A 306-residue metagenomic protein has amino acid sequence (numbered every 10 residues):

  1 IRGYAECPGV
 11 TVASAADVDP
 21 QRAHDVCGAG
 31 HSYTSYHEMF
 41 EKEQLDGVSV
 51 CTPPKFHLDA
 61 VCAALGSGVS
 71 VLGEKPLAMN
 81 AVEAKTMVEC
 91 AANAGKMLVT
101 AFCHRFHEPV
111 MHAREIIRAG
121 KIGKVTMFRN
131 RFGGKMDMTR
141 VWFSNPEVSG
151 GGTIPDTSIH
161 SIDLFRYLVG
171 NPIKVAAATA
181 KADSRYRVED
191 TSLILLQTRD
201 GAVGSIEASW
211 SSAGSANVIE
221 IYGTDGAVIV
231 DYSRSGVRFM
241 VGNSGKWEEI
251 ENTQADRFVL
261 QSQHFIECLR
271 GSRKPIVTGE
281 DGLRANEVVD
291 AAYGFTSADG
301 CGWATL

Functional and structural regions predicted by a protein language model:
I1-C27: N-terminal Rossmann-like dinucleotide-binding module
S14, D46-G47, M127, V203: Short, Asp-centered acidic motifs that coordinate Mg2+ and/or phosphate in catalytic or ligand-binding sites
G30-C90: Beta-loop-alpha module in the N-terminal Rossmann-like domain of NAD(P)-dependent dehydrogenases, especially those
G47-V50, R199, I250, E267-L306: C-terminal helix-rich "cap/oligomerization" subdomain common to oxidoreductases
G73, L98-T100, R129, V230: Hydrophobic residues in well-ordered beta-strands that form the structural core
M97, H104-R185, D299: Predominantly a Rossmann-like dinucleotide-binding segment in NAD(P)-dependent oxidoreductases
I162-G236, N252, V259-R273, D290 (+1 more regions): Contiguous beta-strand/loop segments that form the cofactor/metal-binding neighborhood of enzyme cores
